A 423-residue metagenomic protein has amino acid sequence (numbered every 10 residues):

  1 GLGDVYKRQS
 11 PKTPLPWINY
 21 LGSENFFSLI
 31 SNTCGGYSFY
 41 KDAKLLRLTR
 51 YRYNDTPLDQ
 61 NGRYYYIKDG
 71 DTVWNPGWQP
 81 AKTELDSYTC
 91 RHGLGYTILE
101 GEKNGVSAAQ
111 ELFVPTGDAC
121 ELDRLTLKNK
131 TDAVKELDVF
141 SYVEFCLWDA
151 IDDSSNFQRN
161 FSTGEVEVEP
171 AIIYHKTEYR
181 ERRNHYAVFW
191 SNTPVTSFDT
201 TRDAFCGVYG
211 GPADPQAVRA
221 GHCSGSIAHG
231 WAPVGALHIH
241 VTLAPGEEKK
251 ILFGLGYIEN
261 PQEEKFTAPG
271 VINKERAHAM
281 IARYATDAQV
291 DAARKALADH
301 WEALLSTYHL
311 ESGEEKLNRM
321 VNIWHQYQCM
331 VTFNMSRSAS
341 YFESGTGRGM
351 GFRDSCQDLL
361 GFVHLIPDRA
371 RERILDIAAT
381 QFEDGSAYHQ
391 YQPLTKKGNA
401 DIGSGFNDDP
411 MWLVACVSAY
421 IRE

Functional and structural regions predicted by a protein language model:
G1-R353, D368-D376, T380, A419-E423: Anionic coordination/interaction segments
G246, M350, D354-S355, L359-E423: Aromatic-rich carbohydrate-recognition surfaces in CAZymes
